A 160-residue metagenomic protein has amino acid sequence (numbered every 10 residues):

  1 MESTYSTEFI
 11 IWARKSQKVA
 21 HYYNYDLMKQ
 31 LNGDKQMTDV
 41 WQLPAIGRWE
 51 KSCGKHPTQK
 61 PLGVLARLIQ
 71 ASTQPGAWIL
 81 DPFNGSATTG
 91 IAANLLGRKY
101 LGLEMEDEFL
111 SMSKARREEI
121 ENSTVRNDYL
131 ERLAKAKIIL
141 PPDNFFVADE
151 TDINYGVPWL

Functional and structural regions predicted by a protein language model:
M1-M112, V157-W159: Core catalytic lobe of class I
E108-L160: PRPP-dependent phosphoribosyltransferase catalytic core
